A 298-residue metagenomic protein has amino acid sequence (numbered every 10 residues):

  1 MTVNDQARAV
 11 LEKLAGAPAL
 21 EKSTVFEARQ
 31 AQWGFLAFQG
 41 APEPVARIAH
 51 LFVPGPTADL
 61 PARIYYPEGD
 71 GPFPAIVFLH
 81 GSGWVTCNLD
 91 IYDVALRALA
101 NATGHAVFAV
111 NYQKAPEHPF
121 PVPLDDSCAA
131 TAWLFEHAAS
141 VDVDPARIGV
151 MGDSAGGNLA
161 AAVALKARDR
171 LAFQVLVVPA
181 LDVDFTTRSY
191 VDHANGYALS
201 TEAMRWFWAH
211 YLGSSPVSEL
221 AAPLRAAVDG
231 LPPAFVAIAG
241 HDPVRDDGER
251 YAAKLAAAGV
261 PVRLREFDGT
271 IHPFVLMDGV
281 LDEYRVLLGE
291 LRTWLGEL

Functional and structural regions predicted by a protein language model:
M1-I64, G296: A glycine/proline-hinged amphipathic helix-loop "lid/cap" segment that gates access to hydrophobic ligand pockets
P72-S82: Short beta-strand element of the alpha/beta-hydrolase
D90-V110: Short amphipathic alpha-helix adjacent to the substrate-entry channel of hydrolases
F135-V150: Gly/Ser-rich "nucleophile elbow"/oxyanion-hole loop immediately N-terminal to the catalytic nucleophile in hydrolases
G152, G156, A160: Gly/Ala-rich beta-loop-alpha elbow adjacent to hydrolase catalytic centers
L165-S215: Hydrolase active-site cap/lid region
V236-I238: Short beta-strand/loop motif that positions the catalytic acidic residue of the alpha/beta-hydrolase fold
G279-L298: Catalytic active-site module of serine/aspartate enzymes centered on a nucleophile-bearing elbow/loop
